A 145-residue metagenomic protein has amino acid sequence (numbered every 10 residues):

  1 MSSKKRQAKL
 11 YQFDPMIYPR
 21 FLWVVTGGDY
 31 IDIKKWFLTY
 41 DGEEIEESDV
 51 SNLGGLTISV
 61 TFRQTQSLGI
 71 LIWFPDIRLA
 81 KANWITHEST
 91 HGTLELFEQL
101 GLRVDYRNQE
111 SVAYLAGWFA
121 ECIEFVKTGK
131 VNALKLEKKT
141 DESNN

Functional and structural regions predicted by a protein language model:
M1-G54: Non-catalytic terminal regions of proteins
S3-K4, V60, N144: Compositionally biased regions
L38-L79, G92-L96: Active-site scaffold of zinc-dependent metalloenzymes
L79-A80, R107: Short, surface-exposed coil-to-beta transition loops
A80-S89: Short alpha-helical catalytic segment bearing the HExxH-like zincin motif of zinc-dependent metalloproteases
S89-D105: Catalytic Zn2+-binding segment of zinc metalloproteases
V104-L134: Post-HExxH zinc-binding segment in Zn-dependent metallohydrolases
L134-N145: Short acidic DE-rich linear segments
